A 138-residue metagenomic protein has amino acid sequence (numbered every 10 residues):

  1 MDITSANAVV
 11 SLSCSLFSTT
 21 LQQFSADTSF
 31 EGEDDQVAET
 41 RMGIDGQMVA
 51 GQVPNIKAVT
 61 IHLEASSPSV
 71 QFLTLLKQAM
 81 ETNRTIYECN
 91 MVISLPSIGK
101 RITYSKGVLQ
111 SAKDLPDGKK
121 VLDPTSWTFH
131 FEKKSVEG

Functional and structural regions predicted by a protein language model:
M1-P68, K100, K106-P124: Solvent-exposed edge beta-strands and adjacent loop segments that serve as assembly or binding interfaces
V9-S11, V92, T128: Residue-level detector of beta-strand face positions
E31-G32, A79-T82, D114, F129-H130: Alpha-helix boundary/interfacial micro-motifs
I61-L63, I93, F129: Preference for bulky hydrophobic residues occupying beta-strand positions in well-ordered beta-sheet regions
P68-T74: Short, conserved charged micro-motifs
L75-T103: Short, acidic/charged, Gly/Pro-enriched secondary-structure junctions
P124-G138: C-terminal or internal capping secondary-structure element at the end of a domain, subdomain, or sheet
